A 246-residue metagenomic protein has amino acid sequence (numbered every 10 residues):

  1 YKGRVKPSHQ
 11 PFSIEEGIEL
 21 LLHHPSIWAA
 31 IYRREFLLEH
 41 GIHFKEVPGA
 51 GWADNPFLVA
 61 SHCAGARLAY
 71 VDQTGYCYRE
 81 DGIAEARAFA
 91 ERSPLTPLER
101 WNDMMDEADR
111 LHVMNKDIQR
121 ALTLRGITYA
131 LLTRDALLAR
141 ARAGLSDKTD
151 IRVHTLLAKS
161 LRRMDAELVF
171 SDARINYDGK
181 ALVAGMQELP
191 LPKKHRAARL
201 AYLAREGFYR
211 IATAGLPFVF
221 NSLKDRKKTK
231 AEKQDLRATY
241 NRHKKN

Functional and structural regions predicted by a protein language model:
Y1-S93: Donor-binding/catalytic cores of nucleotide-activated saccharide and glycerol-phosphate transferases/polymerases
L21-W28, A108-A121, A173-V183: Noncatalytic linker/hinge segments flanking ATPase motor cores
I27, L38, I42, L124-A136: Catalytic core and acceptor-binding pocket of nucleotide-sugar-dependent glycosyltransferases
D54-N55, R120-R125: Alpha-helical scaffolds flanking conserved acidic
Q73-D81, R87-K116, R120, Y129-E167: Catalytic core of nucleotide-sugar-dependent glycosyltransferases
A139-N246: Membrane-interface aromatic/basic loop that binds lipid-linked glycans or pyrophosphate carriers, typified by
